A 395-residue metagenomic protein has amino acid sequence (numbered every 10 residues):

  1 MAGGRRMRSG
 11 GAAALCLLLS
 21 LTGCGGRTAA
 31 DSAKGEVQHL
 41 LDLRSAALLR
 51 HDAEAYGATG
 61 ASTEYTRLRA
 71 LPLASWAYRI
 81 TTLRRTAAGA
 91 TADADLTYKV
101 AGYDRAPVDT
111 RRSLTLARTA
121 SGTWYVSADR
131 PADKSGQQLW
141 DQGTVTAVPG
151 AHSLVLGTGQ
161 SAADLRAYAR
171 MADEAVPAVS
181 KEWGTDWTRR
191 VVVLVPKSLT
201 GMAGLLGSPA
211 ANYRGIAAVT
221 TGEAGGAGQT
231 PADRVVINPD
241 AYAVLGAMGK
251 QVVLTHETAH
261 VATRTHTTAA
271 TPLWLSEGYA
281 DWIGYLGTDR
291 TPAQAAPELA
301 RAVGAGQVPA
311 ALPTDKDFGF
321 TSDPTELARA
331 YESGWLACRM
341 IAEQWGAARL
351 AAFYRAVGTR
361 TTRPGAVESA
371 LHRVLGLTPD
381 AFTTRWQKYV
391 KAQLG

Functional and structural regions predicted by a protein language model:
M1-R27: Secretory targeting and sorting signals
L18-D42, A46, S135-T144: N-terminal low-complexity, Pro/Thr-rich disordered segments that flank secretion/membrane-targeting signals
G26, D104-T144: Short beta-strand edge/turn micro-motifs at domain boundaries
T28-S32, Q38, D42-G89: Short solvent-exposed beta->alpha transition segments
G35-D42, A46, E54, A58 (+14 more regions): Solvent-exposed, polar/charged alpha-helical surfaces in well-ordered, non-transmembrane soluble domains, broadly
R67-S113, A241-A243: Surface-exposed, charged secondary-structure patches
P149-P272, R363-A366: Juxtacatalytic substrate-recognition/specificity segment
T221-G228, M248-G249, T267-G395: Acidic/His/Gly-enriched intrinsically disordered linker/tail segments that often contain short helix/coil "MoRF-like"
